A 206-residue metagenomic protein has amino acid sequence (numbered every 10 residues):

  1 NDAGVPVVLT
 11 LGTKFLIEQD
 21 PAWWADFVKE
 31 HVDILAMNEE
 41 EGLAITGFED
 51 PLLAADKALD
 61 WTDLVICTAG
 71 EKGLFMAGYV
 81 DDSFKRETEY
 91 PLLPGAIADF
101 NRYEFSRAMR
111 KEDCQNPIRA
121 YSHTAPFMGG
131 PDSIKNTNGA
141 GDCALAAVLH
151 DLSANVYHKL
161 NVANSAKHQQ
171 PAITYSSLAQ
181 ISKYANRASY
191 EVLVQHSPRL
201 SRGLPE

Functional and structural regions predicted by a protein language model:
D2, E18, A22, P51-E206: Conserved phosphate-binding/catalytic region of the ribokinase-like
A3-L11: Short beta-strand/loop segments at the ligand-binding rim of alpha/beta enzyme cores
G12-K14, E40, G70-K72: Active-site beta-loop-alpha junctions enriched in small/polar residues
K14-E30: Glycine-rich, charge-decorated loop segments at or immediately adjacent to ligand/cofactor-binding or catalytic sites
E30-H31, W61: Alpha-helix C-terminal capping/helix-to-coil transition sites in glycosyltransferase folds
V32-N38, V65-I66: A short beta-strand/loop micro-motif in the catalytic core of glycosyltransferases that engages the nucleotide-sugar
E39-G47: A short, active-site helix/loop in glycosyltransferases that binds the activated sugar's phosphate group
